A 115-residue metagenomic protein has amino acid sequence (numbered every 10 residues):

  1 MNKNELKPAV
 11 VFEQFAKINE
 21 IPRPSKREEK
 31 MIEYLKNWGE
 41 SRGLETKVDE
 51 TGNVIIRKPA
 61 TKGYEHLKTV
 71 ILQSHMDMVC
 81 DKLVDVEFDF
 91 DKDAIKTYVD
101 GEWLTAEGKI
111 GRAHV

Functional and structural regions predicted by a protein language model:
N2-K26: N-terminal capping segment at the start of a domain
I21-R23, K58, S74, G108: Short glycine-centered, acidic/aromatic-flanked micro-motifs in structured strand/loop junctions that mark active-site
P24-K68: A non-catalytic alpha/beta surface segment that caps or lines the substrate-entry region of metallo-dependent hydrolase
Y64-R112: Active-site metal-coordination/substrate-binding segment of hydrolases, especially metallo-dependent peptidases
